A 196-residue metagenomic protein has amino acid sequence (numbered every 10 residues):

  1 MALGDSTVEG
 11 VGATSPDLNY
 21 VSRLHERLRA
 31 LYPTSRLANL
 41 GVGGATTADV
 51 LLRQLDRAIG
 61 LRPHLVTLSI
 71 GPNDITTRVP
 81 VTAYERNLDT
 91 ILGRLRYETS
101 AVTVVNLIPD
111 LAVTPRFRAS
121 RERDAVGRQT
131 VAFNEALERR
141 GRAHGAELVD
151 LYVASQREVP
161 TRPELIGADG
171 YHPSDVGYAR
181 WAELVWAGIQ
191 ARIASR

Functional and structural regions predicted by a protein language model:
M1-G43, R53-R62: Serine-esterase "nucleophile elbow" of acetyl-processing enzymes
V8, T46, T76: Glycine-/small-residue-rich active-site loops that bind phosphorylated ligands and cofactors
N19, T46, S174: Residue-level signal for threonine
Y32, L52-R196: Alpha-helical cap/lid subdomain in secreted, periplasmic, or secretory-pathway luminal O-acyl-processing enzymes
G41, A45, I70-G71: Cell-envelope and extracellular/periplasmic
D49: Active-site-proximal substrate-binding core of FAD-dependent oxidoreductases
